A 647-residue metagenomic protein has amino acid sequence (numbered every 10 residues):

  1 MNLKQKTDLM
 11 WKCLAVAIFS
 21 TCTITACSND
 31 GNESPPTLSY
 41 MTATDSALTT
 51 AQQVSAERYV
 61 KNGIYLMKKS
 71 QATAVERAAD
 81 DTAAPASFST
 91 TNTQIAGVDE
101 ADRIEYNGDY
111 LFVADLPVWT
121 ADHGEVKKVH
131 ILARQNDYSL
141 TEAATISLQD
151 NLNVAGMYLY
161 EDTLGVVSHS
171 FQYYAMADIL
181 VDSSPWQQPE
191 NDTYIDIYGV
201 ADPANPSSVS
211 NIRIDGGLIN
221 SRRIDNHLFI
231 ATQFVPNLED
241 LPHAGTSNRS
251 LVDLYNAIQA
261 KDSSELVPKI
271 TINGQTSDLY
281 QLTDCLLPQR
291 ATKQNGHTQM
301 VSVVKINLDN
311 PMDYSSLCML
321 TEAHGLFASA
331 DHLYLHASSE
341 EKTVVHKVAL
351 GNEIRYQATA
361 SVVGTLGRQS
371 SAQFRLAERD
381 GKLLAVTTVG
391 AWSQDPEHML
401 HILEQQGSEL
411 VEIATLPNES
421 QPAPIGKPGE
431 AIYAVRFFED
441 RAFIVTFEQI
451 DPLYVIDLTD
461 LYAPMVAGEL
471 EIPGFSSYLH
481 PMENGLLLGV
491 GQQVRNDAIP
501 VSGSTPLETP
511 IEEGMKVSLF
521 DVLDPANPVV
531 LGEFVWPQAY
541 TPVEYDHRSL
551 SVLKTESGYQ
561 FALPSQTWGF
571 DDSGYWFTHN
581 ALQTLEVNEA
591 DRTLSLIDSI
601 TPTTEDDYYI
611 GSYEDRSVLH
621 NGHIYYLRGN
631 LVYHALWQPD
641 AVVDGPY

Functional and structural regions predicted by a protein language model:
N2-L14: Bacterial N-terminal signal peptides that target proteins for export
C27-Y647: Beta-sheet-rich non-transmembrane sensory/scaffold domains
